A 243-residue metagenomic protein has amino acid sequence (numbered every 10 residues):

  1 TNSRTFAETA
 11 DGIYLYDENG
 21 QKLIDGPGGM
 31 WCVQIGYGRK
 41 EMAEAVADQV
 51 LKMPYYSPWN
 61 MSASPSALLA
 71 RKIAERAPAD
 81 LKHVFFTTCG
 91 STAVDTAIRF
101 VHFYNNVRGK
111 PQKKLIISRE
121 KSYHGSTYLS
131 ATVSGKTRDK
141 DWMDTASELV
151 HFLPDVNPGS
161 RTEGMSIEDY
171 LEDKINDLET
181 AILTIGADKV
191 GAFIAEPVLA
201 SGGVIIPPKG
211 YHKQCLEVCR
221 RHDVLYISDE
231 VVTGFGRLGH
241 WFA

Functional and structural regions predicted by a protein language model:
T1-A243: Conserved N-terminal phosphate-binding loop of PLP-dependent enzymes in the Aspartate aminotransferase
